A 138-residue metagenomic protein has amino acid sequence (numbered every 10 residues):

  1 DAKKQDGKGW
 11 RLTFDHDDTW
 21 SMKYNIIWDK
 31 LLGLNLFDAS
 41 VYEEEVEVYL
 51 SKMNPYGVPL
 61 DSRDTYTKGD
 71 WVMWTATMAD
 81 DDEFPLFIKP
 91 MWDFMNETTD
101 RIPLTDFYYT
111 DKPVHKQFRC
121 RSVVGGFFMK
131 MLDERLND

Functional and structural regions predicted by a protein language model:
D1-D93, E97-I102, F107, F118 (+1 more regions): Extended ligand-binding clefts on enzyme/binding-domain cores
K112, K116-D138: Acidic, carboxylate-rich catalytic segments that either coordinate divalent cations
